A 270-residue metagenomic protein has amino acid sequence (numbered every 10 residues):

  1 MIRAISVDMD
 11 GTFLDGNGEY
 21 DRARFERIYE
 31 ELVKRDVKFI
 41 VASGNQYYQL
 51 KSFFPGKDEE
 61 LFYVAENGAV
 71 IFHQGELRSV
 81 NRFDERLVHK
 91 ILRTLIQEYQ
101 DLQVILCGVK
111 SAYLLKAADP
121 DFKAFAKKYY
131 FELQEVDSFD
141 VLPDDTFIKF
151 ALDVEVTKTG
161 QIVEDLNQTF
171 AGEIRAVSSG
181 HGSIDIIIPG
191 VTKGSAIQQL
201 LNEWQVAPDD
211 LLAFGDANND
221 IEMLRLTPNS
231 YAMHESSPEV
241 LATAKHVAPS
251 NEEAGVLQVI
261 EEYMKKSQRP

Functional and structural regions predicted by a protein language model:
M1-A4, R22, D185-P270: Mg2+-dependent phosphoryl-transfer enzymes with acidic/Ser/Thr/Gly-rich catalytic loops
R3-G18: Asp-based phosphoryl-transfer active-site loop
Y20-F122: Active-site phosphate-binding/coordination module
E31, T94, D165-Q168, E239: Alpha-helical scaffold elements within enzyme catalytic domains, especially in hydrolases
D36-I40, E59-L61, I148-K149, D209-D210 (+1 more regions): Short active-site oxyanion
L50-F54, I162, L166, M223-L224 (+2 more regions): Hydrophobic packing residues within well-ordered alpha-helices of enzyme cores
K57-E59, N67, T169-G172, L226-T227 (+1 more regions): Short, structured coil segments at secondary-structure junctions
D101-F214, N218-L226: Conserved acidic, metal-coordinating active-site core of Asp-based, Mg2+-dependent phosphoryl-transfer enzymes
